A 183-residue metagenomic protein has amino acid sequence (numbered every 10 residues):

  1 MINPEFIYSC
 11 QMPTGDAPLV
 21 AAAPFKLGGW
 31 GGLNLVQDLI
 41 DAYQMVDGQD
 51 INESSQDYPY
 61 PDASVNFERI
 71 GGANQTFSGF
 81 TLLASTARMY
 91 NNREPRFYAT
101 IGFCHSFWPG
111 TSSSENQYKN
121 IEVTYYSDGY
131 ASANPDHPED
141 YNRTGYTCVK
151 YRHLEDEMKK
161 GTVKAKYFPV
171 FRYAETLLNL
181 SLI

Functional and structural regions predicted by a protein language model:
M1-A131: An aromatic- and glycine-enriched ligand-binding surface/loop that stacks and positions planar moieties
G28, G71, I121, G145 (+2 more regions): Small/flexible residues
M89, K166, E175-T176: Short, glycine/acidic-rich beta->alpha junctions
E94, L177-L178: Residue-level signal for cytosolic alpha-helical hairpin/rod architecture
S106, L182-I183: A generic secondary-structure boundary signal that marks alpha-helix termini
D128-R172: Active-site beta-strand/loop architecture of penicillin-binding DD-peptidases
Y173, L180-L182: Structural register within alpha-helical repeat arrays
